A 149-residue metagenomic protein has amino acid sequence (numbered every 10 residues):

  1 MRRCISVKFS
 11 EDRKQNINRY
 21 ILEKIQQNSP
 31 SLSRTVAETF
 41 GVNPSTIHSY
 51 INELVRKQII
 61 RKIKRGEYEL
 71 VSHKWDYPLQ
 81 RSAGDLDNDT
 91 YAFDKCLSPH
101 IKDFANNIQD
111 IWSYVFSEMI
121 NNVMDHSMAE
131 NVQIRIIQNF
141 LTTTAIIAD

Functional and structural regions predicted by a protein language model:
M1-I21: Short alpha-helical segments that sit at the start of domains
Y20-N28: Short amphipathic alpha-helical elements of helix-turn-helix/winged-helix folds
Q26, N52-R56: Residue-level detection of the helix-turn-helix DNA-binding "recognition helix"
N28, R34-T39, K95-S117: Conserved short strand/loop->alpha-helix "switch" segment adjacent to the catalytic nucleotide/phosphoryl-transfer site
V42-E53, D110, Y114: Short amphipathic alpha-helical interaction segments
V55-R65: A short, conserved structural fragment
G66-Y77, N121-D149: Conserved beta-strand-loop-beta-strand hairpin that lines the nucleotide-binding pocket of ATP/GTP-utilizing enzymes
P78-A105: Helix-loop-beta hinge of the Bergerat
